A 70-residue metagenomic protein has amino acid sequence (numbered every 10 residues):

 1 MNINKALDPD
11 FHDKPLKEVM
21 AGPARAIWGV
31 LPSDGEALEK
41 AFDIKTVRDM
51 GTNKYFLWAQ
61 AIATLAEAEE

Functional and structural regions predicted by a protein language model:
M1-E70: Compact, charge-rich alpha-helical regulatory domains located at protein termini
